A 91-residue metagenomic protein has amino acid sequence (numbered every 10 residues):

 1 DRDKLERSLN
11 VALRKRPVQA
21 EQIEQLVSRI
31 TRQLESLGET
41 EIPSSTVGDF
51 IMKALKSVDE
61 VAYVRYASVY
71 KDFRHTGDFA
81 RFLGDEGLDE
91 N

Functional and structural regions predicted by a protein language model:
D1-N91: Long, C-terminal-biased catalytic regions of enzyme "large/alpha" subunits
